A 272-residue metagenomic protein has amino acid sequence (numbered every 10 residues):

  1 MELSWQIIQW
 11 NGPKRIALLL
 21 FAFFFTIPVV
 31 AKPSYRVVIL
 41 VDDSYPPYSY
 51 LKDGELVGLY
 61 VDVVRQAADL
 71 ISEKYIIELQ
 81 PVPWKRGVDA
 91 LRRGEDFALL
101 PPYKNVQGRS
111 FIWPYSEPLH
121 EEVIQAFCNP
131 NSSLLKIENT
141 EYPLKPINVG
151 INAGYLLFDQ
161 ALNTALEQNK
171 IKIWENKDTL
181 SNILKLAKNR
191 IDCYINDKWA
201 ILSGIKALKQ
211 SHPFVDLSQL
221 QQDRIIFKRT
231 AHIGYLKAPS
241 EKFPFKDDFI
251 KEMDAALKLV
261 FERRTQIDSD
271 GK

Functional and structural regions predicted by a protein language model:
K32-F111: Extracytoplasmic small-molecule ligand-binding "clamshell" domains of the periplasmic binding protein/Venus flytrap
V37-D43, Y115-E138, I233-L236: Hydrophobic/proline-rich hinge and linker segments of small-molecule sensing/allosteric domains, predominantly
D42-S44, E121-Q125, H212-I250: Periplasmic-binding protein-like
D43-Y45, D53-V57, K104, N129-L134 (+4 more regions): Short coil/turn segments
V64-E73, E117, P143-I147, N152-K177 (+3 more regions): Ligand-binding cleft/hinge of the Venus flytrap
V64-L70, R229-G271: Extended ligand-binding regions for polar small-molecule ligands
R86, R92, P101-F111, D192-F227: A ligand-binding cleft/hinge motif common to bilobed small-molecule-binding domains
C128-V149, N163-T164, D247-I250: Flexible hinge/capping segments at coil-to-helix
